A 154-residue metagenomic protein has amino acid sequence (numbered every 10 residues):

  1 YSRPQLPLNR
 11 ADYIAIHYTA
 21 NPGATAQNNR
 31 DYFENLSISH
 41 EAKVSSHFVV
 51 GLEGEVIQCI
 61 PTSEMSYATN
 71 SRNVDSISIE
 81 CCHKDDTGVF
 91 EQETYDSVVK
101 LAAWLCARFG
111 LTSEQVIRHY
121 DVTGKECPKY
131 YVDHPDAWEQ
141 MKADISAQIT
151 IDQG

Functional and structural regions predicted by a protein language model:
Y1-N70: N-terminal catalytic cores of peptidoglycan-degrading enzymes
R3-P4, L8, K84-G154: Basic/polar, cationic surfaces and motifs that engage anionic cell-wall and phosphate/carboxylate ligands
I16, I77-I79, V116-R118: Hydrophobic faces of well-ordered beta-strands that scaffold small-molecule active sites in alpha/beta enzyme cores
T19-A20, R72-D86: Cell-envelope and extracellular/periplasmic
N28-D31, S71-V74, Q92, Y131: Surface-exposed beta-strand edges and their flanking turn/coil or helix-capping segments
F33-H40, Y67-T69, S76-I79, D96-K100 (+1 more regions): Short, low-complexity, polar/charged sequence segments that are solvent-exposed and flexible
S45-V50, S76-H83, C106: Catalytic nucleophile-His microenvironment captured as a short glycine-rich beta-strand/loop that brackets
